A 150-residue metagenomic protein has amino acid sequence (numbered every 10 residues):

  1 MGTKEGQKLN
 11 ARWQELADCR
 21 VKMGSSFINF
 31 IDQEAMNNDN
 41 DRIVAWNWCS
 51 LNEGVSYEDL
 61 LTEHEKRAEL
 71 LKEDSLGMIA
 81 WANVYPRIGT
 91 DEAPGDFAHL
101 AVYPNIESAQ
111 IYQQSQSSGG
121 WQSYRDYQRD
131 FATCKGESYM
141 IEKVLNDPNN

Functional and structural regions predicted by a protein language model:
M1-N150: Short S/T/G/P-rich N-terminal loop/turn motif that feeds into the first structured element of a domain
